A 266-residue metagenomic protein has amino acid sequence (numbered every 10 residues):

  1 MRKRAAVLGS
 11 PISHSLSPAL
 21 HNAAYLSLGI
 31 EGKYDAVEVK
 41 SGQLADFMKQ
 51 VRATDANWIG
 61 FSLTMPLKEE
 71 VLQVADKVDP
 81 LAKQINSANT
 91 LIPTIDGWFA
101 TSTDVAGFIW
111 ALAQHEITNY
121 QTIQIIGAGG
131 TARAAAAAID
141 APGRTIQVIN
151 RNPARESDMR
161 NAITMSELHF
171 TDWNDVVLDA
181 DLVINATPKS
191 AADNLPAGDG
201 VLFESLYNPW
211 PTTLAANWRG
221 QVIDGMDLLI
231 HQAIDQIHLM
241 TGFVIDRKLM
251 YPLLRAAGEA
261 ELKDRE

Functional and structural regions predicted by a protein language model:
M1-H115, P209, N217: Phosphate/diphosphate ligand-binding glycine-rich loop within oxidoreductases
G9, L112, E116, Q121-D140 (+1 more regions): Glycine-rich adenosine-cofactor-binding loop
P66, N185-A191, L206-Y207: Short glycine-/small-residue-rich Rossmann-like dinucleotide-binding loops
I117-N119, I139-D140, N194-V201, W218: Short, conserved loop/helix-junction motifs that constitute active-site signature segments in enzyme catalytic cores
P142-I163: NAD(P)-binding Rossmann-fold cofactor-contacting core
A162-A180, N194-P196: Short acidic low-complexity segments
V201-A257: Rossmann-fold NAD(P)-binding glycine/threonine-rich loop
